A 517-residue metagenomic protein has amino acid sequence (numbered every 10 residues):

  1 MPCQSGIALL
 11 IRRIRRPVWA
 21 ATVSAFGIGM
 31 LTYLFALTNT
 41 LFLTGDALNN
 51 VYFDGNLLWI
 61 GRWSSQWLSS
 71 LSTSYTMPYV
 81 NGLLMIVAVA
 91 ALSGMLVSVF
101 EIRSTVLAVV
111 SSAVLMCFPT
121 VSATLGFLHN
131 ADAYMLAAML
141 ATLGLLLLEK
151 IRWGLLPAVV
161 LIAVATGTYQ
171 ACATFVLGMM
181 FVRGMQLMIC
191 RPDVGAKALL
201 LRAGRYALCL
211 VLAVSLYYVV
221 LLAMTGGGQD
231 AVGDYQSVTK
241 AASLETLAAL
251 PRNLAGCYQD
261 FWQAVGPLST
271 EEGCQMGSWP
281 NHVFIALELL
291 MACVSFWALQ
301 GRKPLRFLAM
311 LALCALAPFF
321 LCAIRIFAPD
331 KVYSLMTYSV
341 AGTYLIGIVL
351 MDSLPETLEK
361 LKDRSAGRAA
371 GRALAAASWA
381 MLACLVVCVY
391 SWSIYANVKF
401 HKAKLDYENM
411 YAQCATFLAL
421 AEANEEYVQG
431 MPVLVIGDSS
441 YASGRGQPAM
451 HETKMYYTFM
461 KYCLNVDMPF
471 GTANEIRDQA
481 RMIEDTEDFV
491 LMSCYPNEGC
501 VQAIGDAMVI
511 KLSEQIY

Functional and structural regions predicted by a protein language model:
P2-W59, W63, S69-V89, V99-S112 (+6 more regions): Intrinsically disordered, polar/acidic, low-complexity terminal segments
L58, R62, M85-V87, V106-E149 (+4 more regions): Membrane-interface micro-motifs in multi-pass membrane enzymes
G94-V109, E149-R152, A298-R302: Transmembrane alpha-helical segments of multipass membrane enzymes and assembly factors that act on membrane-embedded
S112-M116, G301-I326, C388: Transmembrane alpha-helix segments characteristic of polytopic inner-membrane glycan-assembly/cell-envelope
A141-L155, L187-V194: Membrane-interface transmembrane helices that cradle and orient dolichyl/undecaprenyl
G154-A171, F175-V176, F181: Membrane-interface alpha helices of multi-pass inner-membrane proteins
F175-V211: Perimembrane helix-loop-helix junctions
Q263-G266, T270-L308: Hydrophobic, aromatic-rich transmembrane alpha-helices and their immediate juxtamembrane boundary segments
